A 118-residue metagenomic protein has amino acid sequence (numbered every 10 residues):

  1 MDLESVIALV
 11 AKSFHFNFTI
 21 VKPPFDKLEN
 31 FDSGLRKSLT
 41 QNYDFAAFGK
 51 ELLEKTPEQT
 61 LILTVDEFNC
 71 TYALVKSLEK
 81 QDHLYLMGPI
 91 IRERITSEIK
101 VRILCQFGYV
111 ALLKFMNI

Functional and structural regions predicted by a protein language model:
M1-N17, V21-P24, T40-I118: Hydrophobic, helix-rich cores of sensory/ligand-binding and other regulatory modules that couple small-molecule
K22, D26-K37: Amphipathic coiled-coil signal-relay and dimerization helices
